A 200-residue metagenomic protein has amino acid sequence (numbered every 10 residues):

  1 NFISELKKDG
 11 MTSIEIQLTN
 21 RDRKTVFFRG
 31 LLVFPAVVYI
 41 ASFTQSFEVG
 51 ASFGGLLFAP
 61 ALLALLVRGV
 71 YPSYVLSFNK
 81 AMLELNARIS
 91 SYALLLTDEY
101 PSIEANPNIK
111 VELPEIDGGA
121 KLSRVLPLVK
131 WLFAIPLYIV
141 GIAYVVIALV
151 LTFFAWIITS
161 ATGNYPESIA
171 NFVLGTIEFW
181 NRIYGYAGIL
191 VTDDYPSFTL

Functional and structural regions predicted by a protein language model:
N1-L200: Membrane-proximal intrinsically disordered regions of secretory-pathway and membrane-system proteins
